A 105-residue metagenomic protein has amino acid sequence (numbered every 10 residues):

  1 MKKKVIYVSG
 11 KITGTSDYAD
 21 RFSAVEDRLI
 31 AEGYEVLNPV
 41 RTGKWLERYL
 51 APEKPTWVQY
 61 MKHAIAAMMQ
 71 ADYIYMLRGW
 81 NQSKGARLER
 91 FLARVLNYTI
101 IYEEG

Functional and structural regions predicted by a protein language model:
M1-G105: Conserved catalytic or regulatory cores that recognize and/or transform ribose-phosphate-containing ligands
